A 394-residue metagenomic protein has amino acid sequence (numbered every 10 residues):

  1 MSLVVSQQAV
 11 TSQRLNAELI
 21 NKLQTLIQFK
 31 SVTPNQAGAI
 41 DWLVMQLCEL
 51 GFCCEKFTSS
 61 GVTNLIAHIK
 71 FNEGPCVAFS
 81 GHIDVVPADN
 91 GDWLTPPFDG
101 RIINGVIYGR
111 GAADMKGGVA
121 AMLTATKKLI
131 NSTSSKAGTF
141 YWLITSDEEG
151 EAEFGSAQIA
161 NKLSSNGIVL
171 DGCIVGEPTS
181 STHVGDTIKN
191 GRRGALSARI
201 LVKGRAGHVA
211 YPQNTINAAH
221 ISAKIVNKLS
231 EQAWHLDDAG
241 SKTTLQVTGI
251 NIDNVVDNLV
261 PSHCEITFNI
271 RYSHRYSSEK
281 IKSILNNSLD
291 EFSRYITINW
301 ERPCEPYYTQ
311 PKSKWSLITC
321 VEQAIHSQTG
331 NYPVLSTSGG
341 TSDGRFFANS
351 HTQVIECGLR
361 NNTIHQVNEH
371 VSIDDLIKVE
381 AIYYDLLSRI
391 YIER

Functional and structural regions predicted by a protein language model:
S2-A88, H263-T267, I281-I284, I373-D375: N-terminal helical capping/dimerization or prosegment-like subdomains of hydrolases acting on amide or phosphate bonds
L3, R14, P178-H183, N190 (+1 more regions): Metal-dependent amide/peptide-bond hydrolase catalytic core, centered on the "pita-bread" metallohydrolase fold
C54, A67, G100-I102, V247-I250 (+1 more regions): A structural signal for short hydrophobic beta-strand segments in well-ordered beta-sheet cores
P75-F79, L143, G172-I174, Q353-C357: Hydrophobic/aromatic beta-strand patches that form the interior of the parallel beta-sheet core in alpha/beta enzyme
C76-Y141: Active-site metal-coordination/substrate-binding segment of hydrolases, especially metallo-dependent peptidases
A88-I102, L170, I174, G191-L201 (+2 more regions): Acidic-glycine-rich active-site phosphate/pyrophosphate-binding loop
I107, G117-T126, I130-K228, N368-K378: Fold-level recognition of mixed alpha/beta catalytic cores in primary-metabolism enzymes, strongest
